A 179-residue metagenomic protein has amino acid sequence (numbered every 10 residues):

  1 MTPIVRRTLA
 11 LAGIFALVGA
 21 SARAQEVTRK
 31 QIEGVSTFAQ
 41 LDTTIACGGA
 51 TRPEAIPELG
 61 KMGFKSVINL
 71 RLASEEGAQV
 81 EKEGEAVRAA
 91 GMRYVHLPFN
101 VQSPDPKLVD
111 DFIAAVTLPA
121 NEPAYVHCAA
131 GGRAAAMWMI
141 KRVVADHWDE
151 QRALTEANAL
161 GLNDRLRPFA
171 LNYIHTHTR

Functional and structural regions predicted by a protein language model:
M1-I4: N-terminal secretory signal peptides that target proteins for export/translocation
R6-A10: N-terminal export leaders
A12-G13, M139: A periodicity- and composition-biased signal for non-globular, repetitive helical segments
G13-A22: Hydrophobic h-region of N-terminal signal peptides that target proteins for export in Gram-negative bacteria
A22-A124, M139-R179: Cys-dependent protein tyrosine phosphatase-like superfamily
A124-A135: A phosphate-binding catalytic loop at a beta-strand-loop-alpha-helix junction that coordinates phosphoryl groups
